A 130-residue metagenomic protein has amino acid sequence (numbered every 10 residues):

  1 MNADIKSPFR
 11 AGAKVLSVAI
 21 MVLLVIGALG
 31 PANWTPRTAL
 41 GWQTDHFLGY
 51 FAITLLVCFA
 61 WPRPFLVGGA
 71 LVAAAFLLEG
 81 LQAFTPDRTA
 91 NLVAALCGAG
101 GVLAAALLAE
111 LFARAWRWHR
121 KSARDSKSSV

Functional and structural regions predicted by a protein language model:
N2-A95, A99-V130: Bulky hydrophobic segments
